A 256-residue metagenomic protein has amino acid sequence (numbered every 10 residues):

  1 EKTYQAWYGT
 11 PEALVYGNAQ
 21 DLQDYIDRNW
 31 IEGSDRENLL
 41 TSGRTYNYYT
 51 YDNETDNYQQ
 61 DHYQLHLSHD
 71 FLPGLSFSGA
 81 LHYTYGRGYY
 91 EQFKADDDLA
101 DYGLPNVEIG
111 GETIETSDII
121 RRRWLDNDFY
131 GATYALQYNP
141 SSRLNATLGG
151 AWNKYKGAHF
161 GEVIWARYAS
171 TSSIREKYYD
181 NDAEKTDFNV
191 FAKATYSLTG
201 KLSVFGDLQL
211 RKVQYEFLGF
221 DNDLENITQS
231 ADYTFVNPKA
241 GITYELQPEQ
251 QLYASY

Functional and structural regions predicted by a protein language model:
E1-Q64, Q92-I119: Acidic/polar loop-and-plug regions of large Gram-negative outer-membrane beta-barrel proteins
N57-D221, T243-E245, S255: Face-selective signature of the C-terminal outer-membrane beta-barrel domain
G219, E225-A231: Outer-membrane beta-barrel domain signature, especially the mid-to-C-terminal portions of large Gram-negative OMP
P238-I242: Feature captures outer-membrane beta-barrel proteins of Gram-negative bacteria and organelles
P248: Active-site-adjacent substrate-recognition loops and nearby beta-strands within hydrolase catalytic domains
